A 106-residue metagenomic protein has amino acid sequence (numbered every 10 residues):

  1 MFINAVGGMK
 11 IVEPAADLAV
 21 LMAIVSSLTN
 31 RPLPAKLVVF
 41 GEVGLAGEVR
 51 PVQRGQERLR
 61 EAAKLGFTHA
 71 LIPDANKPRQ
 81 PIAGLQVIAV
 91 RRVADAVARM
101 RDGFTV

Functional and structural regions predicted by a protein language model:
M1-V106: Peripheral, non-AAA+ core regions of ATP-driven protein-machinery
